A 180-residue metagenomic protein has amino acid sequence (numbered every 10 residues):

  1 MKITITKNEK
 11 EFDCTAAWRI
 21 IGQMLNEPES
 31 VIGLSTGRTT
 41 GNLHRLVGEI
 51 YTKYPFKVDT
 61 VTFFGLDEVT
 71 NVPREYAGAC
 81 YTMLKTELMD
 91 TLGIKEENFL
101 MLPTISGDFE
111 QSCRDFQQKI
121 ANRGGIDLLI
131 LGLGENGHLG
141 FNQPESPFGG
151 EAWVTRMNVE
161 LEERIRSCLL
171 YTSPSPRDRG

Functional and structural regions predicted by a protein language model:
M1-I32: N-terminal glycine-/serine-/threonine-rich phosphate-binding loop
A17-L25, G48, T52, K85-M89 (+1 more regions): Generic structural signal for well-ordered alpha-helical scaffold segments
N26-K53: Glycine-rich N-terminal segment of FAD-binding domains in flavoprotein oxidoreductases, spanning the beta-loop-helix
R38-T39, V69, L133-H138, P144: Short glycine-rich anion-binding loops that position phosphate/pyrophosphate groups of nucleotides and phosphorylated
H44-E49, G140-G150: Short Gly/Thr/Asp-enriched flexible loops that form oxyanion-binding sites at enzyme active sites
V58-L128: Ligand-binding beta-strand-loop-alpha-helix segment within the catalytic cores of soluble metabolic enzymes
P144-S167: Gly/Ser/Thr-rich active-site loops/lids in small-molecule metabolic enzymes that frequently grip phosphoryl groups
Y171-D178: Conserved small/polar residues in nucleotide/adenosyl-binding loops
